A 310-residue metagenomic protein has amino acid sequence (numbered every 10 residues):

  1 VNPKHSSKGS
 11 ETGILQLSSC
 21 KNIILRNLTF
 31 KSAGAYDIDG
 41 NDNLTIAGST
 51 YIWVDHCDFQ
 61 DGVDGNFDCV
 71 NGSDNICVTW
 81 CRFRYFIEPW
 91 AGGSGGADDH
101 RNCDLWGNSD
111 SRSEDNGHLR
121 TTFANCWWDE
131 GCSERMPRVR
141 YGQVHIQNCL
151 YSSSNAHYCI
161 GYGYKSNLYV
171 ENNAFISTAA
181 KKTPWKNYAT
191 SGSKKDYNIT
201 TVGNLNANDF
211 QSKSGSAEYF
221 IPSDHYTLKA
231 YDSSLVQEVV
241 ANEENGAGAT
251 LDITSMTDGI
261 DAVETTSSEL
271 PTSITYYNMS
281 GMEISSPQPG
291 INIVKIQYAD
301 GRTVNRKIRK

Functional and structural regions predicted by a protein language model:
V1-N116: Right-handed parallel beta-helix
S49, K195, T201, L270-T275: A broad structural signal for short, well-ordered beta-strand segments within beta-sheet-rich domains
G72, S154, A299-D300: Short strand-connecting beta-turns/loops that link adjacent beta-strands
Y85-E88, G92, A97-E171: Long, polar low-complexity repeats
R138-T257: Extracellular beta-rich repeat passengers
G259-K310: C-terminal outer-membrane/trafficking sorting elements
